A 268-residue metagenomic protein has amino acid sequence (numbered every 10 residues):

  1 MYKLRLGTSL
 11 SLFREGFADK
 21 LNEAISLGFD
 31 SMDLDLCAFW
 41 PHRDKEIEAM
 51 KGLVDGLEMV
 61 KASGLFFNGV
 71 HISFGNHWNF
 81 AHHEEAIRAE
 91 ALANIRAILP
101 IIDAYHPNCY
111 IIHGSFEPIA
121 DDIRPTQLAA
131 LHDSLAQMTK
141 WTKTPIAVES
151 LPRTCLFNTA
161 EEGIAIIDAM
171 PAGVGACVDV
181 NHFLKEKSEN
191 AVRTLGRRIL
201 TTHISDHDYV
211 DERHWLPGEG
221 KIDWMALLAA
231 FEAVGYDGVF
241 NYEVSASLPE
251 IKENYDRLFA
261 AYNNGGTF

Functional and structural regions predicted by a protein language model:
M1-A97, D103, G175, D256-F268: N-terminal pre-domain/capping segments
L4-L10, M32-L34, F67-I72, Y110-I112 (+4 more regions): Hydrophobic faces of well-ordered beta-strands that scaffold small-molecule active sites in alpha/beta enzyme cores
S9-F13, D35-F39, I72-G75, S115-E117 (+4 more regions): Active-site beta-loop-alpha junctions enriched in small/polar residues
G16-D19, K61, N79-G175: Active-site acidic/histidine proton-transfer and metal-coordination neighborhood in alpha/beta enzyme cores
F29, L65, I102, H106-P107 (+3 more regions): A structural motif
S31-M32, S134-K221: Acidic/histidine-rich catalytic cores of soluble enzymes
W40-D44, N76-H82, E117-I123, K185-E186 (+1 more regions): A short acidic, helix-capping loop that chelates divalent metal ions and anchors anionic groups
G52-F74, A129-K143, I167-P171, W224-A229 (+1 more regions): Alpha-helix-loop-beta-strand connector modules within alpha/beta enzyme cores
